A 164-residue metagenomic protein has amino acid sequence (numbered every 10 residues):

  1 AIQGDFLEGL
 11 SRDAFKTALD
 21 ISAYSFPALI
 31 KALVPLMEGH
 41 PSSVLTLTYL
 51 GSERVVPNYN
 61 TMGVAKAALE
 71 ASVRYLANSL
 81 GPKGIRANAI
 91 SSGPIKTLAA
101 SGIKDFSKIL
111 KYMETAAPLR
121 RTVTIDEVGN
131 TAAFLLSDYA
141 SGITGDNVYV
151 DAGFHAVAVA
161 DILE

Functional and structural regions predicted by a protein language model:
A1-K16, N58-T61, S101-D105, L163-E164: Conserved mid-core segment of classical short-chain dehydrogenase/reductases
D5, A28, A32-P41: A short helix-coil junction within the Rossmann-fold of NAD(P)-dependent oxidoreductases
R12, A18, E38-P82, P94-I95: Catalytic loop of short-chain dehydrogenase/reductase
G81, R86, I143-G145: Short, small/polar-rich loop/turn modules that mediate ligand/substrate recognition or access, typified
P82, P94-A117, V157-E164: A glycine/serine/threonine-rich, flexible loop-to-helix segment that serves as the NAD(P) cofactor-binding "lid"
R86-K96, L136, Y149-D151: Conserved SDR Rossmann-fold cofactor-binding beta-strand/turn motif
R121-V150, H155-A156: C-terminal substrate-recognition "lid" of short-chain dehydrogenase/reductases
